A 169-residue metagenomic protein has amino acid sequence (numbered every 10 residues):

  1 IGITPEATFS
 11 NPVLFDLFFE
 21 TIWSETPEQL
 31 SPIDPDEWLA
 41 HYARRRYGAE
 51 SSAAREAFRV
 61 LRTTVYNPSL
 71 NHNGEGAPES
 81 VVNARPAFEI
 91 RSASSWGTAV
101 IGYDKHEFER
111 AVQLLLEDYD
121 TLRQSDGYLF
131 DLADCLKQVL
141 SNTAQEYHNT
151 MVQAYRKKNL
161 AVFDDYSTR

Functional and structural regions predicted by a protein language model:
G2-R169: Substrate-binding groove of N-acetylhexosamine-processing glycoside hydrolases
